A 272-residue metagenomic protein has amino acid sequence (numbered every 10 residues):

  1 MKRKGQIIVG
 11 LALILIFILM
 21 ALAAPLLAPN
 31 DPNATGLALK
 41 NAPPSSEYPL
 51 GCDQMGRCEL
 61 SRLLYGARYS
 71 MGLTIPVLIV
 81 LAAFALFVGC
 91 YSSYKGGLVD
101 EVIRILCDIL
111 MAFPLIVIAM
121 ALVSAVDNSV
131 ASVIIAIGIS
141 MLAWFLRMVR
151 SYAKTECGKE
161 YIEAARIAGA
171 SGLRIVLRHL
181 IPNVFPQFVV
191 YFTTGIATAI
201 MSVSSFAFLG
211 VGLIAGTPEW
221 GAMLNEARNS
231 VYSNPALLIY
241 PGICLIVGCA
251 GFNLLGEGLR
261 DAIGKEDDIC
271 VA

Functional and structural regions predicted by a protein language model:
M1-N30, V184: N-terminal signal-anchor/first transmembrane alpha helix
A24-L27, T74-D108, M120: Transmembrane-helix boundary motif in ABC transporter permease subunits
P49, D53, S93-E156, V189: Generic hydrophobic transmembrane alpha-helix motif, especially the helices
R68-F84, L173-S205, F252: Transmembrane alpha-helices
M120, N128-I134, G138, F188-M223: Non-cytoplasmic
S124-A125, Y152-A153, S202-C244, C270-V271: Glycine-rich helix-loop "coupling/hinge" segments at transmembrane-helix boundaries in multipass transporters
S140, P186, V190-I196, P235-A272: C-terminal transmembrane helix and the adjacent membrane-cytosol boundary/short C-terminal tail of inner/organellar
